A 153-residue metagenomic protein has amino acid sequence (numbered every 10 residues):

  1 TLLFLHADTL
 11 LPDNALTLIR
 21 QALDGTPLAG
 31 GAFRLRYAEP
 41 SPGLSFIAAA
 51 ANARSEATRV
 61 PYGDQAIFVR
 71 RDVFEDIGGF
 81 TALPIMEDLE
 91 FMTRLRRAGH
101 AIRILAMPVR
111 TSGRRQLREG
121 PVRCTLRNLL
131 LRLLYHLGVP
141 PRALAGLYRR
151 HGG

Functional and structural regions predicted by a protein language model:
L2: Short aromatic/hydrophobic "clamp" motif used to bind/position activated sugar donors
H6-L10: The conserved acidic donor/metal-binding loop of glycosyltransferases
D13-G43: Conserved donor NDP-sugar-binding/catalytic core segment of glycosyltransferases
G30-P42, A51-D72: A recurrent flexible, glycine/aromatic-enriched loop bordering the glycosyltransferase active site that acts as
P42-T58, L117-H151: A transmembrane-helix-recognition feature enriched in membrane-embedded lipid enzymes and envelope glyco-/phospholipid
P61, E75-F91: Donor nucleotide-sugar recognition loop
L83, M92-R110: Catalytic donor-sugar/metal-binding loop of nucleotide-sugar-dependent glycosyltransferases
A106-G120: Active-site donor/metal-binding and catalytic loop motifs of nucleotide-sugar-dependent glycosylation enzymes
